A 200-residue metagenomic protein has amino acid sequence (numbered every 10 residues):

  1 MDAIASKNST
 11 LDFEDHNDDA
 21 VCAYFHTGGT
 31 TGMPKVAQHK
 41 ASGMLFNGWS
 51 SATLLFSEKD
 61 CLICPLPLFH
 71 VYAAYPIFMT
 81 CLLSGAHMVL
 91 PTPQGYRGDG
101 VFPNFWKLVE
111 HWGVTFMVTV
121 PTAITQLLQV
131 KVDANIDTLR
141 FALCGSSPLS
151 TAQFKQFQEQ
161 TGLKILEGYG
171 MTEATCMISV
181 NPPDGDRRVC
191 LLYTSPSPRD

Functional and structural regions predicted by a protein language model:
A3-K7, A37-E58, P65, Y75 (+2 more regions): Conserved structural elements of the adenylate-forming
S6-H26, M33, L55-C61: Conserved pre-ATP/AMP-binding loop-to-beta segment of ANL
E14-D15, V189-Y193: Short Gly/Pro-enriched turn/cap motifs at secondary-structure boundaries
V21, H26-T30, L62, L68 (+4 more regions): Conserved S/T- and glycine-rich ATP-binding loop of Class I adenylate-forming
C22-F46: Conserved AMP-binding A3 loop
T27, Y193-D200: Conserved small/polar residues in nucleotide/adenosyl-binding loops
L45-C61, V71-T115, V130: Conserved AMP-binding/adenylation subdomain of ANL enzymes
A86, V114-T119, L128-V189: Gly/Ser/Thr-rich phosphate-binding loop
